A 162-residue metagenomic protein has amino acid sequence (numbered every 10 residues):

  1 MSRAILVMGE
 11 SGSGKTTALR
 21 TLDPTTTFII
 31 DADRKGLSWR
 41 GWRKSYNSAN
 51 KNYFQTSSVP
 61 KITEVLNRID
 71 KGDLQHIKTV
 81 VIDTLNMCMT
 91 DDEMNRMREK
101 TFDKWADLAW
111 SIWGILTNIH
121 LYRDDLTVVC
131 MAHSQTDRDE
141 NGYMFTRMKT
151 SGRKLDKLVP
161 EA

Functional and structural regions predicted by a protein language model:
M1-V81, M87: Conserved P-loop
T21-L22, W42-S45, M94-M97, G142-T146: Short, glycine/charged-enriched secondary-structure capping and boundary segments
L37-R40, C88-D92, D137-M144: Switch/connector loops and helix/strand junctions flanking conserved nucleotide-binding motifs in nucleotide-processing
V65, I115-N118, K157, E161: Alpha-helical scaffold elements adjacent to nucleotide-binding pockets in ATP/GTP-utilizing enzyme cores
H76-M87, L108-D139: Glycine-rich phosphate-binding loop used to anchor ATP phosphates in small-molecule kinases, encompassing both
K78-F102: Oxyanion-hole/transition-state-stabilizing segment in secreted/luminal serine hydrolases and related acyltransferases
N95-T117, M144-R153: Substrate-gripping "pore-loop 1 plus following alpha2 helix"
Y122, T127-A162: Phosphate-binding/switch region of NTP-binding enzymes
